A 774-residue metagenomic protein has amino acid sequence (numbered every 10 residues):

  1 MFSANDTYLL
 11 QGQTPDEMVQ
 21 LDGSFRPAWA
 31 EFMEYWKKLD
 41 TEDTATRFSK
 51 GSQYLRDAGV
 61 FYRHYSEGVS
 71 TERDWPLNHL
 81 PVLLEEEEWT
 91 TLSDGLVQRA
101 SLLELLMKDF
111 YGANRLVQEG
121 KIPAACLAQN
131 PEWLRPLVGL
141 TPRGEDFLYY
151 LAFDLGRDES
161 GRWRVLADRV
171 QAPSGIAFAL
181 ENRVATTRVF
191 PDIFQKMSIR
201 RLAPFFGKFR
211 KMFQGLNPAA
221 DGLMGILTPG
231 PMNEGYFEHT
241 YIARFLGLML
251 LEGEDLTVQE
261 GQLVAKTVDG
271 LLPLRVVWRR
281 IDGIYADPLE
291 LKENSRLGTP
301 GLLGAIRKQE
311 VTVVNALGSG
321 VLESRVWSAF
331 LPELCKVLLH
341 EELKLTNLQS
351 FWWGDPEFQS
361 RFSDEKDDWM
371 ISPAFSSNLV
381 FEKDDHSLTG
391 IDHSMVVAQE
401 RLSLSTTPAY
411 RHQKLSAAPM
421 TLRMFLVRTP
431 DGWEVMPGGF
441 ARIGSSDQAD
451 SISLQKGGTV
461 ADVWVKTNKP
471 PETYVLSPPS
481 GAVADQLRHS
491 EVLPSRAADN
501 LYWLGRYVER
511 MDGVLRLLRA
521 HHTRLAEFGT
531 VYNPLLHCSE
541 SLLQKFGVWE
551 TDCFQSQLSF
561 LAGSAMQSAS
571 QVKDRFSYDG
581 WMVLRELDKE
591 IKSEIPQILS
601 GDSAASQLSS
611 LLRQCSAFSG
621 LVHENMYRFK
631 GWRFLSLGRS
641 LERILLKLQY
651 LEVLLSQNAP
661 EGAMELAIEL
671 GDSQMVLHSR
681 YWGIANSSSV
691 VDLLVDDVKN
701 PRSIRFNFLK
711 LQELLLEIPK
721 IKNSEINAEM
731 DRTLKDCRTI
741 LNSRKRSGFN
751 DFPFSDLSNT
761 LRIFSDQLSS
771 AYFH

Functional and structural regions predicted by a protein language model:
F2-E87, T91: N-terminal low-complexity, Ser/Thr- and acidic-residue-enriched intrinsically disordered segments
F2-P27, Y149, R157-R164, D168-T312 (+2 more regions): ATP-binding N-terminal substructure of ATP-dependent carboxylate-amine bond-forming enzymes
L55-F147, D158-S160, V170-M224, G230-Y241 (+6 more regions): Alpha-helical transmembrane segments and their helix-helix packing motifs
W89-D109, Q129-L134, Q259, V264-R275 (+1 more regions): Active-site nucleotide/adenylate-binding loops and adjacent lid/helix of ATP-dependent enzymes
P142, L334-S477: Catalytic core of tubulin tyrosine ligase-like
Y150-F153, T421: Short glycine-rich loop/turn motifs
A152-F153, D168-R169, P229-G230, R280-D282 (+5 more regions): Fold-independent oxyanion-binding glycine-rich loops and adjacent beta-strand/coil segments at enzyme active sites
